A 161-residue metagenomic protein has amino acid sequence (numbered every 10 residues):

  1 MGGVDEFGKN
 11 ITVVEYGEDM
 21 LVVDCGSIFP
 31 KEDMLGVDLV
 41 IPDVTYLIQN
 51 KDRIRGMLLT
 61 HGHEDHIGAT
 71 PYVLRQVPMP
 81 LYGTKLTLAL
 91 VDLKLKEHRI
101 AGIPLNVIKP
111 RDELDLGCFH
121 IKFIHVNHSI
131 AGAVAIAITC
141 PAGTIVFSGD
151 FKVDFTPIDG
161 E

Functional and structural regions predicted by a protein language model:
M1-L58, H63-E161: His/Asp/Glu-rich metal-coordinating catalytic cores of metallo-dependent phosphodiesterases/hydrolases acting on
